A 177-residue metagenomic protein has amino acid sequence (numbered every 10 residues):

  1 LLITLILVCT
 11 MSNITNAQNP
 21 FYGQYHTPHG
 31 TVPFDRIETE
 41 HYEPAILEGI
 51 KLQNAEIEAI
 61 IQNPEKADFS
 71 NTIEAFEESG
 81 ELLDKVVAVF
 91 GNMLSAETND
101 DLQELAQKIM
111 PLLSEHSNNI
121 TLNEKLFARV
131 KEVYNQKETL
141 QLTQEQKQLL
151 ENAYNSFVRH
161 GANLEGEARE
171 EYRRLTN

Functional and structural regions predicted by a protein language model:
L1-Q18: Bacterial Sec-dependent N-terminal signal peptides
A17-N177: Zn2+-dependent metallopeptidase catalytic domains
